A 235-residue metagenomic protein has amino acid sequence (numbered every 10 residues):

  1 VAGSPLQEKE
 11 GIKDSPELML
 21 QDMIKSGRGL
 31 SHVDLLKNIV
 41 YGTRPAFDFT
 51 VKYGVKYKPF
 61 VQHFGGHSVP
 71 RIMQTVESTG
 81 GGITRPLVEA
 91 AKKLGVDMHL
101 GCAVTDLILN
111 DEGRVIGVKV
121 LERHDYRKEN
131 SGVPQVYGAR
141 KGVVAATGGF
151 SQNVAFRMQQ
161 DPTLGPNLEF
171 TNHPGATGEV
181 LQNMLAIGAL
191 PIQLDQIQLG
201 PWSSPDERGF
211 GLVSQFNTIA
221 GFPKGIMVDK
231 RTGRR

Functional and structural regions predicted by a protein language model:
V1-D97, G101-A103, R114, G225-R231: Conserved N-terminal/central alpha/beta ligand/cofactor-binding core
P5-E8, G200-R235: FAD cofactor-binding and catalytic pocket of flavoenzymes
G65, T105-D106, L199-G200: Positions that flank functional sites
P70-M73, N110-R114, S203-R208: Short secondary-structure transition/capping segments
Q74, P134, T171-H173, S214-I219: Short Gly/Pro-enriched turn/cap motifs at secondary-structure boundaries
T75-K141, L181-I187: Helical element adjacent to the flavin cofactor pocket in flavoenzyme catalytic cores
G113, G178, I219-P223: Short, solvent-exposed loop/turn segments at the edges of secondary structure
D125-R208: Glycine-rich loop(s) and the adjacent beta-strand/alpha-helix scaffold that form part
